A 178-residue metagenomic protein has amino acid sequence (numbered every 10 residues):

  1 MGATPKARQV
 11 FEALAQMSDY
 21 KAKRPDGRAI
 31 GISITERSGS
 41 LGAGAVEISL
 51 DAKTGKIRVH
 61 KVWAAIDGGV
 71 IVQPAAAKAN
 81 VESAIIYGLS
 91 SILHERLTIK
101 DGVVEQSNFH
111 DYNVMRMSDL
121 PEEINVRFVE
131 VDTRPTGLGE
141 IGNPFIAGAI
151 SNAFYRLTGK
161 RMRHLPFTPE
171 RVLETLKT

Functional and structural regions predicted by a protein language model:
M1-T178: Cofactor-binding beta-sheet edge motifs in enzyme active sites
